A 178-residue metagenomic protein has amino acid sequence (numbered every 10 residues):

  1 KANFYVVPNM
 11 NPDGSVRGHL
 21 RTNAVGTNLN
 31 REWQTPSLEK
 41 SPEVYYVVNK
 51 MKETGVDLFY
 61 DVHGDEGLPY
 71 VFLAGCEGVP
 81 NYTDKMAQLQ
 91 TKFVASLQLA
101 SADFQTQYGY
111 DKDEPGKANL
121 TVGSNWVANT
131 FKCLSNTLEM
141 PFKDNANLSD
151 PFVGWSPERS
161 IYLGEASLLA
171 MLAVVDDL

Functional and structural regions predicted by a protein language model:
K1-L120, N125-D150: Active-site/substrate-binding loop(s) of hydrolase catalytic cores
N145-L178: His/Asp/Glu-rich mid-to-C-terminal helical/loop segments that flank catalytic regions of hydrolases
